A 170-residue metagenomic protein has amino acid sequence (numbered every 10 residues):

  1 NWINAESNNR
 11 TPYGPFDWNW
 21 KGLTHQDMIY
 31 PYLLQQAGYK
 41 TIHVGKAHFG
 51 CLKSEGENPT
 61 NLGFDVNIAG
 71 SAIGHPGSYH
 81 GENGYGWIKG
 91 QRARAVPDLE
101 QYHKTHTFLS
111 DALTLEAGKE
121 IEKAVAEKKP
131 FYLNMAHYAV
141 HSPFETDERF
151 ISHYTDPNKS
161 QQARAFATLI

Functional and structural regions predicted by a protein language model:
W2-Y39, A47-F131, H137-I151, T155 (+1 more regions): Formylglycine-dependent
S110, F166-I170: Amphipathic, non-transmembrane alpha-helical scaffold segments
